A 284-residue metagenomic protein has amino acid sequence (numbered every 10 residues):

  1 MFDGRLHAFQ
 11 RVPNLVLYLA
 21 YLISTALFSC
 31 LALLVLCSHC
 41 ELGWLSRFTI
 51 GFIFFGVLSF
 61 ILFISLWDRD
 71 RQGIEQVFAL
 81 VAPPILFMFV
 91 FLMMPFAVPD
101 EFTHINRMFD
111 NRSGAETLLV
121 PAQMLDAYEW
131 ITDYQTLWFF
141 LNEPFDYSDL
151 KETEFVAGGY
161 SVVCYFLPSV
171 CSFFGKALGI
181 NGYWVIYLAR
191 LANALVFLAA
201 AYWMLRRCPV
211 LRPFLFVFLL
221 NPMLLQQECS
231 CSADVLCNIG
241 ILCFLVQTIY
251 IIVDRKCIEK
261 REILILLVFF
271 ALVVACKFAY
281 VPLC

Functional and structural regions predicted by a protein language model:
F2-M88: Start-transfer (signal-anchor) and selected internal transmembrane alpha helices of multi-pass inner/ER membrane
Y18-Y21, T25, Q72-Q76, I180-Y183 (+1 more regions): Transmembrane-helix signature of polytopic, membrane-embedded enzymes that assemble or transfer cell-envelope glycans
L62, W184-V210, C243: Transmembrane-helix motifs of polytopic, lipid-linked glycan transferases
M88-T103: Helix-to-loop transition at the C-terminal end of transmembrane segments
N111-L188: Interfacial juxtamembrane loops and adjacent helix segments that form the catalytic/substrate-binding surfaces
C208, F244-E262: Membrane-interface transmembrane helices that cradle and orient dolichyl/undecaprenyl
S230-C237: Short acidic/glycine- and proline-prone juxtamembrane loop motifs at membrane-interface regions of multi-pass membrane
E262-F278, P282-C284: Membrane-interface alpha helices of multi-pass inner-membrane proteins
